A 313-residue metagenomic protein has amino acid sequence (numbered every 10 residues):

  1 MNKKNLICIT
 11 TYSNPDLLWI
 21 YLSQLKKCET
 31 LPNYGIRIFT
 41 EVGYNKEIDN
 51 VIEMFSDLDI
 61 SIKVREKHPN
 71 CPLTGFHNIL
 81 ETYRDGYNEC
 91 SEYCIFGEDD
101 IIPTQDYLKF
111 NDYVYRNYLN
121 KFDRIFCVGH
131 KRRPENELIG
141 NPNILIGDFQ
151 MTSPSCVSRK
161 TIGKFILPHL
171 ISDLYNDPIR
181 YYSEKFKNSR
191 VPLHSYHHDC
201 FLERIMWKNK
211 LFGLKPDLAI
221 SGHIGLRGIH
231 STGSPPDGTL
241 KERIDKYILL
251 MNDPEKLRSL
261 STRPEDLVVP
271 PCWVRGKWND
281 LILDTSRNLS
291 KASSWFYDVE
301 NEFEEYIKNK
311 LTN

Functional and structural regions predicted by a protein language model:
M1-G97, I101-N313: Peripheral/terminal regions associated with large enzymatic or DNA-binding modules
